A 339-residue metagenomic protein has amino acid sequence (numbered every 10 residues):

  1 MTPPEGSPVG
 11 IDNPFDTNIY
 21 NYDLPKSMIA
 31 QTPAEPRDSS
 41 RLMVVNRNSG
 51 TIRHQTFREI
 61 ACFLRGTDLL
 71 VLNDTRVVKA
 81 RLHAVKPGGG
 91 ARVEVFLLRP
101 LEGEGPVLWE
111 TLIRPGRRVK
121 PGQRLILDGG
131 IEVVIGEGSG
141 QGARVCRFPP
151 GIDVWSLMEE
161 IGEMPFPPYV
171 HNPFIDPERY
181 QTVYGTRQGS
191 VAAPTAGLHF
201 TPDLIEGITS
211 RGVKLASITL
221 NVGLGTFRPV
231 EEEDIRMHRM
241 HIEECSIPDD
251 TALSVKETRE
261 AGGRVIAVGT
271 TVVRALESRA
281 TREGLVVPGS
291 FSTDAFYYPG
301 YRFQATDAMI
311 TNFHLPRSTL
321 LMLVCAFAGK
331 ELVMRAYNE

Functional and structural regions predicted by a protein language model:
T2-E339: Surface-exposed, charge/polar-rich loops and edge strands
